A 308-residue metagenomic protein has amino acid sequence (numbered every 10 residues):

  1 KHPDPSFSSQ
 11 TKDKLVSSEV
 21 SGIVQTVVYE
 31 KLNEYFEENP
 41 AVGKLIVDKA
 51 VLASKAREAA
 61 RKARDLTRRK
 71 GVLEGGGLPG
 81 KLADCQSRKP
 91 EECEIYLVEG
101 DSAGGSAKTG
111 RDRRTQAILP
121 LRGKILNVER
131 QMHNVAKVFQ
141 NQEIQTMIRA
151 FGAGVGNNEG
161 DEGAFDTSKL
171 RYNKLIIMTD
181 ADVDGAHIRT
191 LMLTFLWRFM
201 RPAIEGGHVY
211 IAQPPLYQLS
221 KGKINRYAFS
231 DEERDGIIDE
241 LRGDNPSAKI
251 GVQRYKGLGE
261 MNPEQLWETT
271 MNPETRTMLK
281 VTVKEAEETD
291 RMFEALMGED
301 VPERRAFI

Functional and structural regions predicted by a protein language model:
K1-K124, F165-T167, K174, M278-I308: GHKL-family ATPase ATP-binding module
K1-V16, I148-F199, E205: Structured DNA-binding interfaces in DNA transaction proteins
D4-S9, G104-A107, L126-R130, D184-H187 (+2 more regions): Switch/connector loops and helix/strand junctions flanking conserved nucleotide-binding motifs in nucleotide-processing
I23, V27, K49, E143-T146 (+3 more regions): Alpha-helical scaffold elements adjacent to nucleotide-binding pockets in ATP/GTP-utilizing enzyme cores
V51, K55, A83, S87 (+7 more regions): Signal for well-folded cores of large energy- and translation-related assemblies
L78, A107-K169, N173-L175, I204 (+2 more regions): Intrinsically disordered, low-complexity regulatory segments
Q86-R111, D182-V183, H187-L191, K256-E274: Conserved phosphate/anionic-ligand binding catalytic regions in large, soluble enzymes, centered on
V183, L191-L193, W197, P202 (+1 more regions): Charged C-terminal transducer/switch regions of large nucleotide-driven machines
